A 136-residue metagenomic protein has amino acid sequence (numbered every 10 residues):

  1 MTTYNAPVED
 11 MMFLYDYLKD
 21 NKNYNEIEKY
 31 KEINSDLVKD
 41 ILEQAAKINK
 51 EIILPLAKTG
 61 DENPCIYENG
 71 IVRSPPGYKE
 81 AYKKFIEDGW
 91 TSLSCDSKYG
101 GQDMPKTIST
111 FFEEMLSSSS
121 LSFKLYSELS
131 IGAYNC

Functional and structural regions predicted by a protein language model:
M1-E128: Amphipathic, small/basic residue-rich leader segments at the start of a protein or domain
I131: His/Asp/Glu-enriched, well-ordered alpha-helical/loop segment that forms or immediately abuts the divalent-metal
Y134: Phosphate/diphosphate-binding loops
